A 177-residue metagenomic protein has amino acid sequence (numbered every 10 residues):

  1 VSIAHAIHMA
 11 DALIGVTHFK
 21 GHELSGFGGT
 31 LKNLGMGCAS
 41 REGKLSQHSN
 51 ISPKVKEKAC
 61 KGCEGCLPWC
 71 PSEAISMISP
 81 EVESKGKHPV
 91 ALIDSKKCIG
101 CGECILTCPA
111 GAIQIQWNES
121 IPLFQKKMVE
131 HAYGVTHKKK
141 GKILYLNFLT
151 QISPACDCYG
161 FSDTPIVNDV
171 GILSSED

Functional and structural regions predicted by a protein language model:
V1-D177: Extended, low-polarity segments enriched in aliphatic/aromatic residues
